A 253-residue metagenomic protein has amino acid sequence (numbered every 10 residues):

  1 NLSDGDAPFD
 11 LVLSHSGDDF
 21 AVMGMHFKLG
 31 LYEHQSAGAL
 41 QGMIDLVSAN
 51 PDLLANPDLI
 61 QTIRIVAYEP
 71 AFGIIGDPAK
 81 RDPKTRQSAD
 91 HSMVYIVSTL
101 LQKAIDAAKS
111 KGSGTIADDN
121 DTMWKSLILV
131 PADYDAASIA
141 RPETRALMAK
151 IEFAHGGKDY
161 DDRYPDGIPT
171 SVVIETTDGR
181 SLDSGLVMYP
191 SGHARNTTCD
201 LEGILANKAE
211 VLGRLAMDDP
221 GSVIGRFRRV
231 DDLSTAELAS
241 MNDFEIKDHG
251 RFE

Functional and structural regions predicted by a protein language model:
N1-E253: Terminal-appendage/accessory-domain detector
